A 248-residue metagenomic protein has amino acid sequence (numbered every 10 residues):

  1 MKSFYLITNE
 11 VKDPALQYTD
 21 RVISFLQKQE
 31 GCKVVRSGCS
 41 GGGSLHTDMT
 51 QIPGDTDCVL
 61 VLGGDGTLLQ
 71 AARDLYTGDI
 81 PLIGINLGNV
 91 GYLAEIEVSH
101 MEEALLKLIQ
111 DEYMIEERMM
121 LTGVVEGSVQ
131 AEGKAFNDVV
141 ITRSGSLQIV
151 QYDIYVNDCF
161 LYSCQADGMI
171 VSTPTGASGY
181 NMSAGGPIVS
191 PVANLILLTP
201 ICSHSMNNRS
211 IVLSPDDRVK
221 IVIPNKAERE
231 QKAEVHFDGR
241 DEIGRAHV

Functional and structural regions predicted by a protein language model:
M1-C58, V98-M114, V124-G133: ATP/NTP phosphate-donor binding region
V11, D65-T67, V90, T175-A177: Short glycine-rich anion-binding loops that position phosphate/pyrophosphate groups of nucleotides and phosphorylated
A15, G66-A72, S178-S183: Short glycine/serine/threonine-rich phosphate/pyrophosphate-binding segments that cradle anionic phosphate groups
V90-D167: Catalytic core of DAGKc-family lipid kinases
I109, S190-N194, L198, S203 (+2 more regions): Structural signature of FAD isoalloxazine-binding scaffolds in flavoprotein oxidoreductases
I141, S146, N157-F160, N208-R245: ATP/nucleoside-binding phosphotransfer catalytic cores, i.e., glycine-rich phosphate-binding loops
C159-D167, V171-N207: Gly/Ser/Thr-rich active-site loops/lids in small-molecule metabolic enzymes that frequently grip phosphoryl groups
